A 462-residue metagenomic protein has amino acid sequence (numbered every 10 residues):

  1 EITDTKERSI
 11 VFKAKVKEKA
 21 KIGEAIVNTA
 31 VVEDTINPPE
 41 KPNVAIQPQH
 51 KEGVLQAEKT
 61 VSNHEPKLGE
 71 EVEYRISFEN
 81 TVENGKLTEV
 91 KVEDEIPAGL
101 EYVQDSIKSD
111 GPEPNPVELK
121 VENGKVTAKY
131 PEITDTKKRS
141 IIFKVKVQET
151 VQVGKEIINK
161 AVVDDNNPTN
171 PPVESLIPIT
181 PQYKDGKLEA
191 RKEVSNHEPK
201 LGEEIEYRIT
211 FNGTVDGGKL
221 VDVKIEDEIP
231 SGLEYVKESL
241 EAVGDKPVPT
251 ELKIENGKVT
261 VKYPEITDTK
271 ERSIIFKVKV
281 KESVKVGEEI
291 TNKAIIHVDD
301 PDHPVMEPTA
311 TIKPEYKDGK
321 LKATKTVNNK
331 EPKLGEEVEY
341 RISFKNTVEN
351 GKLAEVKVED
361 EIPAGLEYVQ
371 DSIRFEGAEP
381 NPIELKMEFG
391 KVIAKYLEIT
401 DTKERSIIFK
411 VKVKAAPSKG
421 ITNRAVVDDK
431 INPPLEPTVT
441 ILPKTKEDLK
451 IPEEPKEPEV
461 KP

Functional and structural regions predicted by a protein language model:
E1-P462: Exported/extracytosolic protein signature
